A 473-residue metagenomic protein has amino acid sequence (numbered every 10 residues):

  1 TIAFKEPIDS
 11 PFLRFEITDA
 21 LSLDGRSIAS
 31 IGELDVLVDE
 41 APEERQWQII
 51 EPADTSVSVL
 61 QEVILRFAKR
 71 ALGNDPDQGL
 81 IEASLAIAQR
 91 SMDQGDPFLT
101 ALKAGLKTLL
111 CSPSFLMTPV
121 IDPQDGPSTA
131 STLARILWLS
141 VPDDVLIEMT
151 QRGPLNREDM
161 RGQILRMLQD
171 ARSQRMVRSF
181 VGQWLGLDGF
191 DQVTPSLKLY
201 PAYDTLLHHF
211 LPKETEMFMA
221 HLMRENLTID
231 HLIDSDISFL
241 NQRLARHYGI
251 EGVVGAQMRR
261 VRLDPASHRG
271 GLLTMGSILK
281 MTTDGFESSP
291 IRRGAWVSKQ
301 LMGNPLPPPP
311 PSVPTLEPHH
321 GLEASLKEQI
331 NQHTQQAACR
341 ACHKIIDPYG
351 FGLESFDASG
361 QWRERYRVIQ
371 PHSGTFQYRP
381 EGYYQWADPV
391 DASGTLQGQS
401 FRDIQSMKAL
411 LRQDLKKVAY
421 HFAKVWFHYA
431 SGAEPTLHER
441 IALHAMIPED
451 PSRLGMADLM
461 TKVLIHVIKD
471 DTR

Functional and structural regions predicted by a protein language model:
T1-D54: Aromatic, loop-rich ligand-recognition surfaces of beta-strand-rich domains
E44-H428, R440-R473: Active-site substrate-binding loop specific to GH73 endo-beta-N-acetylglucosaminidase modules in bacterial autolysins
S431-E434: Axial heme c-ligation environment in periplasmic c-type cytochrome domains
